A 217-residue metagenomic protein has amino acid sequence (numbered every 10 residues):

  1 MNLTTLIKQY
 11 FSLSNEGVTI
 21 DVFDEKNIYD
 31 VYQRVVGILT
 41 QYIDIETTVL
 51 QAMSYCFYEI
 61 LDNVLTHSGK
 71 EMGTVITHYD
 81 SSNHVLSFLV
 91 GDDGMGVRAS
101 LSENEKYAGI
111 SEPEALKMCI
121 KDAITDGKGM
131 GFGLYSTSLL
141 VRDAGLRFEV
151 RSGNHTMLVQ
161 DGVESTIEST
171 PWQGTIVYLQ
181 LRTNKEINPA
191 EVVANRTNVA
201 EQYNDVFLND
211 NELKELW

Functional and structural regions predicted by a protein language model:
M1-Y58, T66-T74, S81, P189-W217: Bergerat-fold GHKL ATPase/HATPase_c domain
N2-E16, L65-A190: Conserved beta-strand-loop-beta-strand hairpin that lines the nucleotide-binding pocket of ATP/GTP-utilizing enzymes
